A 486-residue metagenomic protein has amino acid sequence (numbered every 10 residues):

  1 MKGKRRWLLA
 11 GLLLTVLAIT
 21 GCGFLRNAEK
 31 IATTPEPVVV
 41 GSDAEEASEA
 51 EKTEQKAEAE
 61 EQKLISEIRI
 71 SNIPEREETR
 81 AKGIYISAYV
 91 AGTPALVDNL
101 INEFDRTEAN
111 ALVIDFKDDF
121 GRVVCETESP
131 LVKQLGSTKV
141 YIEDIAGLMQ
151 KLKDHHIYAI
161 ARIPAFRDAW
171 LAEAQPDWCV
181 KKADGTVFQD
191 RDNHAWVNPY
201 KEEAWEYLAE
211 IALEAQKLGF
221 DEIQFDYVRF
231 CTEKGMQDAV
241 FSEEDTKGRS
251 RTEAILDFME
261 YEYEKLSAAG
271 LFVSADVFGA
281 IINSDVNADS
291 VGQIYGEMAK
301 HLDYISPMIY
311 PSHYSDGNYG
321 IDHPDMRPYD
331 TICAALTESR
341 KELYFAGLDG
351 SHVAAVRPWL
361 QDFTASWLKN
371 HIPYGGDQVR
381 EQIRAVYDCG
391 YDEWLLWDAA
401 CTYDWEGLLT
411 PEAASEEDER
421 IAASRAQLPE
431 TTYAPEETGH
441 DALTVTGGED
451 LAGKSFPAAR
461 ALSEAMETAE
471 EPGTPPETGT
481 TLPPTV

Functional and structural regions predicted by a protein language model:
N72-A91, F166-E214: Active-site-adjacent "subsite" loops/lids of carbohydrate-active enzymes
T93-L96, N102-T107, K151, N193-V228 (+2 more regions): An active-site-proximal structural segment forming one wall of the substrate-binding cleft that immediately precedes
D98-R122, K217-E222, V386-D392: Catalytic domains of carbohydrate-active enzymes, especially glycoside hydrolases
T107-I142, T232-F241: Aromatic-lined carbohydrate-binding/catalytic grooves of carbohydrate-active enzymes
A111-F116, E143-F188, E222-D226: Glycine-rich, aromatic-flanked loop segments that form ligand/cofactor-binding clefts across common enzyme folds
L112, A159, L208, A215 (+2 more regions): Conserved, mostly hydrophobic/aromatic
I160-R167, Q224, R251-S290, D349-F363: Aromatic-lined carbohydrate-recognition surfaces of secreted/lumenal glycan-active proteins
L302-D316, P328, I332-C333, E338 (+5 more regions): Substrate-binding cleft of secreted/luminal carbohydrate-active enzymes
